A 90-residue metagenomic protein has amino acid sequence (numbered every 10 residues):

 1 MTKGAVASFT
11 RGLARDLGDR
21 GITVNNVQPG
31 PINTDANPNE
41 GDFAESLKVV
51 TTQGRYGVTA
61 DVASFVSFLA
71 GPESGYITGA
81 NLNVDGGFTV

Functional and structural regions predicted by a protein language model:
T2, T10: Active-site helix of classical SDR
K3, A63: Conserved catalytic core of two-component sensor histidine kinases
R15-D19, G75: Alpha-helical segment proximal to the catalytic Tyr-Lys
D19, N26-T51: A glycine/serine/threonine-rich, flexible loop-to-helix segment that serves as the NAD(P) cofactor-binding "lid"
D19-I22, A80: Active-site loop of short-chain dehydrogenase/reductase
T51-V62, E73: A conserved structural motif in NAD(P)-dependent oxidoreductases
G75-T89: Short-chain dehydrogenase/reductase
